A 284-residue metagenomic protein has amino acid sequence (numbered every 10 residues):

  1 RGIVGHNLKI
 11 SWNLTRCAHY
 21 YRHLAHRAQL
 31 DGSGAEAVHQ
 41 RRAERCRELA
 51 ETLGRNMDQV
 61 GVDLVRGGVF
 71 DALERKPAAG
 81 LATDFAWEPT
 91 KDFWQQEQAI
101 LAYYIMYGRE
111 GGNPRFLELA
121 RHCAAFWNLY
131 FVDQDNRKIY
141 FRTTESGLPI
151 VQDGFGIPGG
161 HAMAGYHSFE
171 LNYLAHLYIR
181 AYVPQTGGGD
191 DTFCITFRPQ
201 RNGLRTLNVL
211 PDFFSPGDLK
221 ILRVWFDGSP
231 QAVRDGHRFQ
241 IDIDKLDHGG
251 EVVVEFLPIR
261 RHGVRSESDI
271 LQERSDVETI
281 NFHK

Functional and structural regions predicted by a protein language model:
R1-K284: Glycan-recognition and catalytic cores of secretory/periplasmic carbohydrate-active enzymes
